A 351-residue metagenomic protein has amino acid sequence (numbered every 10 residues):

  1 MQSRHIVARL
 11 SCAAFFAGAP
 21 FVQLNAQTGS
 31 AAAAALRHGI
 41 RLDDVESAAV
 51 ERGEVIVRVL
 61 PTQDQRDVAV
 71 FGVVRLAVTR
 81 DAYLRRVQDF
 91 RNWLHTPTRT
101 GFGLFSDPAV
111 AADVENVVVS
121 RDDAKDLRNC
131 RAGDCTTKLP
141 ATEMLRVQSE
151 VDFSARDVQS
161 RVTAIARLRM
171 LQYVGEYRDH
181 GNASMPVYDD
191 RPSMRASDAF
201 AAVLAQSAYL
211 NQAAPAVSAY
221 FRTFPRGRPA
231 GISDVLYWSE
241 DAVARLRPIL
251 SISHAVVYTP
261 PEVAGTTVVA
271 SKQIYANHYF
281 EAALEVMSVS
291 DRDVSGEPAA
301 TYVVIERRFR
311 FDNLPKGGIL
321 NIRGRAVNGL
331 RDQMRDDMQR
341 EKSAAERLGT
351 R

Functional and structural regions predicted by a protein language model:
M1-C12, F21: Bacterial N-terminal signal peptides that target proteins for export
I6, A14-F15, F71, N277: Generic detector of short alpha-helix boundary/capping microenvironments and adjacent low-complexity segments
A17-N25: C-terminal segment of classical bacterial N-terminal signal peptides
Q27-L76, R80-A82, N92-W93, P97-R351: Terminal "cap-and-tail" regions of soluble proteins that handle hydrophobic small molecules
R86-D89: A short alpha-helix/helix-coil micro-patch that ends at or immediately precedes a cysteine
